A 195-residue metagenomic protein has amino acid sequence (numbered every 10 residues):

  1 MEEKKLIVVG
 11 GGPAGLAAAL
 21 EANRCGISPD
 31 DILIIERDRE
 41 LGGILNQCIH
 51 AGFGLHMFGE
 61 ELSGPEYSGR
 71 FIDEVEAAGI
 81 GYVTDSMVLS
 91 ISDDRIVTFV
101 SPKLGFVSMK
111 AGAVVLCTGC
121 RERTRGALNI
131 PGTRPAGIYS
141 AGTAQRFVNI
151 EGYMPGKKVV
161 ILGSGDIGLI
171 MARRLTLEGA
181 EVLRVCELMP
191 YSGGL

Functional and structural regions predicted by a protein language model:
M1-V9, G69-K158: FAD-binding core/adjacent interface of flavoenzyme oxidoreductases
L6-R70, I161-L195: Beta1-alpha1 glycine-rich phosphate/pyrophosphate-binding loop at the start of Rossmann-like nucleotide-binding domains
